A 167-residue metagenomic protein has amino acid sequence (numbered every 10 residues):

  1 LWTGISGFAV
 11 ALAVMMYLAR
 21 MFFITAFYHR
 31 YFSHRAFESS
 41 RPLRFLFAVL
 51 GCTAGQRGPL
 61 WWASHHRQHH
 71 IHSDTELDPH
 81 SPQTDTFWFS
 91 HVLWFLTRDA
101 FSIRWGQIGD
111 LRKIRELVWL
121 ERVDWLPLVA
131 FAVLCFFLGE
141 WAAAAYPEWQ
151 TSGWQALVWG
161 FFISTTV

Functional and structural regions predicted by a protein language model:
L1-V167: Non-catalytic, topology-defining segments of multipass membrane proteins
